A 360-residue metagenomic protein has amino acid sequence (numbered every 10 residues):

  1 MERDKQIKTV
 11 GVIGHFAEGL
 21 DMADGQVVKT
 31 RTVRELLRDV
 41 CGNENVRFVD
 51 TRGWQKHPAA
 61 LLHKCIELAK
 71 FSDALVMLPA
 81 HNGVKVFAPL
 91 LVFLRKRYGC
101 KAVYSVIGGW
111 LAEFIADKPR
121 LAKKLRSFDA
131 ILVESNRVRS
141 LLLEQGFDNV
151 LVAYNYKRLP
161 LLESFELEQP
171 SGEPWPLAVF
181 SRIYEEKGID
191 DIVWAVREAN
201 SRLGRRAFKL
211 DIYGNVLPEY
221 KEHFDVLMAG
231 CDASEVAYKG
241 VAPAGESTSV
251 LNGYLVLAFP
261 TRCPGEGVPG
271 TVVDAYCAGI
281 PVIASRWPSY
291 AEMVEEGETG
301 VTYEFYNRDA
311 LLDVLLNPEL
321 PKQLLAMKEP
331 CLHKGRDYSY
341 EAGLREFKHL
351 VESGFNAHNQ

Functional and structural regions predicted by a protein language model:
K8-I13, E168-K187, I192-E198, L210-D211: Conserved donor-binding/catalytic core segment of Leloir-type glycosyltransferases
D50, K209-H223: Glycosyltransferase donor-sugar binding loop
S127-S164: Donor nucleotide-sugar binding/catalytic pocket of nucleotide-sugar-dependent glycosyltransferases
E222-P243: Nucleotide-activated donor-binding/catalytic signature segment of Leloir-type glycosyltransferases, i.e., the conserved
N252-E266, I280: Acidic donor-binding loop of glycosyltransferase active sites
A258, C277, P281-A284, V294: Short hydrophobic beta-strand element within catalytic cores of glycosyltransferases and related nucleotide-activated
E296-G297, V301-R308, L315-K322: Conserved acidic donor-binding segment of nucleotide-sugar-dependent glycosyltransferases
K322-S353: A charged, aromatic-enriched C-terminal amphipathic alpha-helix characteristic of glycosyltransferases across folds
